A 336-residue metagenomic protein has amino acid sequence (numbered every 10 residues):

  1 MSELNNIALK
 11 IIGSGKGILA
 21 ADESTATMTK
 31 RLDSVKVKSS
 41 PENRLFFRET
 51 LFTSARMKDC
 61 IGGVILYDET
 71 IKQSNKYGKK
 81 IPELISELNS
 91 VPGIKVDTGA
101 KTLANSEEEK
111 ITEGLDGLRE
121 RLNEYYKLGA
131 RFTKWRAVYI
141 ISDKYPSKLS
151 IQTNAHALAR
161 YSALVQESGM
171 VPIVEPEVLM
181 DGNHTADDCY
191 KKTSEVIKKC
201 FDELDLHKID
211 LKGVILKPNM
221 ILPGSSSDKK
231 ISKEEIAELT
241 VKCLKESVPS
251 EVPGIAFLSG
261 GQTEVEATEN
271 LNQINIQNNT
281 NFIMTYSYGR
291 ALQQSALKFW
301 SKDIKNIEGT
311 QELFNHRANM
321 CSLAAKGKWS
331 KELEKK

Functional and structural regions predicted by a protein language model:
M1-L128, I141, K229, K233 (+4 more regions): Alpha/beta catalytic barrel-like cores
S40, W135, V174, L216 (+1 more regions): Conserved, mostly hydrophobic/aromatic
A55-R56, A130, M170, K208: Residue-level recognition of short, well-ordered coil/turn positions that link secondary-structure elements
V64, T133, P172-I173, V214 (+2 more regions): Hydrophobic residues within beta-strands of alpha/beta enzymes
I65-K76, L103-S106, A137-S150, V178-H184 (+2 more regions): Glycine-rich, proline-tolerant flexible connector loops at the mouths of alpha/beta enzymes
V96, A137, P176-V178, P218 (+1 more regions): Short glycine-centered, acidic/aromatic-flanked micro-motifs in structured strand/loop junctions that mark active-site
L118-E203: Helix-rich catalytic cores of soluble enzyme domains
M180-E251: Catalytic core of soluble alpha/beta enzymes
